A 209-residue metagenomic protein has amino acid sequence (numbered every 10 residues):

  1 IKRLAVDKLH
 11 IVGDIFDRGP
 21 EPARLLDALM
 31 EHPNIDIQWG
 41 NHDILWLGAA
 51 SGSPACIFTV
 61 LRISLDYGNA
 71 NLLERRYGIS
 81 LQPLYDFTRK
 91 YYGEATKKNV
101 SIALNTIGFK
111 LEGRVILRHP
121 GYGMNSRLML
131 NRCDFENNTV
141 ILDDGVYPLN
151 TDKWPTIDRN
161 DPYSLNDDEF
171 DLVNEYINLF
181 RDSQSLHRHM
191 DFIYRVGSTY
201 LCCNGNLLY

Functional and structural regions predicted by a protein language model:
I1-Y209: Feature recognizes metal-dependent phosphohydrolase scaffolds
